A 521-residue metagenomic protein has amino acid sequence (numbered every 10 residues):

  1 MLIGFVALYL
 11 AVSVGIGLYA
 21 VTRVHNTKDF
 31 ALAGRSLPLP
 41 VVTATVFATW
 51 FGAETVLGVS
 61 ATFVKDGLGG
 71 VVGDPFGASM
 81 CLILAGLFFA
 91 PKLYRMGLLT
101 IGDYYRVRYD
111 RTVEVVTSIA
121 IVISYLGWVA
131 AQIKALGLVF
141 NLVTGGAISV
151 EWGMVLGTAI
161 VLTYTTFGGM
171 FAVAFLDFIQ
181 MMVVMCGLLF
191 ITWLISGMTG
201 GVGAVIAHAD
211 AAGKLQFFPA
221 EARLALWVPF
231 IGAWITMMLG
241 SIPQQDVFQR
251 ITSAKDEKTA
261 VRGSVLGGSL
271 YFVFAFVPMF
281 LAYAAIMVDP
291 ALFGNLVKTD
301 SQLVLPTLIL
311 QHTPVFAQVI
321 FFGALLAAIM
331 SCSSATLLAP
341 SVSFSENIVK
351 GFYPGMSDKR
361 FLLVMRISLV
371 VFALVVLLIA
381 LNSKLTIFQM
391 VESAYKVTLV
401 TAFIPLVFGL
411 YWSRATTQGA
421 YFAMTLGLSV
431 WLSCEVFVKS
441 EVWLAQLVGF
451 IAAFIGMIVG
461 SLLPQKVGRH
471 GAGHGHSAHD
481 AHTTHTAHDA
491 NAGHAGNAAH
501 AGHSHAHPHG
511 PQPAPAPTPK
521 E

Functional and structural regions predicted by a protein language model:
M1-E521: Membrane-embedded helix-loop-helix hairpins and adjacent transmembrane boundary segments in multi-pass transporters
